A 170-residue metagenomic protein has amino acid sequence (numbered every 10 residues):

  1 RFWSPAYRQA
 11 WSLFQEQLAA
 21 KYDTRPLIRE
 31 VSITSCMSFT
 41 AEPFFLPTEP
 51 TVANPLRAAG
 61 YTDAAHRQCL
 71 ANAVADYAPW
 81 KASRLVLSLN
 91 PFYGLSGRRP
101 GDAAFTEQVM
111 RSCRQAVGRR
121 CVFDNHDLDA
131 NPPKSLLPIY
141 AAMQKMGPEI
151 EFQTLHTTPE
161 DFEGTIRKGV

Functional and structural regions predicted by a protein language model:
R1, F39-A58: Aromatic- and acidic-residue-enriched segments that line the glycan-binding/catalytic groove of carbohydrate-active
R1-Q9, A58-A64, H156: The substrate-binding groove and active-site-proximal loops of carbohydrate-active enzymes, especially glycoside
F2-I33, R67-D76: An active-site-proximal structural segment forming one wall of the substrate-binding cleft that immediately precedes
Q15-A19, L70-A78, T106-M110, L136-Y140 (+1 more regions): Generic structural signal for well-ordered alpha-helices, preferentially at hydrophobic/aromatic core positions
T24-E30, K81-L85, G118-R119: Loop/turn elements at helix/coil->beta-strand transitions in domains of secreted/extracellular proteins
I33-S35, L87-P91, N125-D127, T154-H156: A cross-domain feature marking catalytic cores of carbohydrate-active enzymes and several ubiquitous metabolic/repair
T51-L85: Active-site neighborhood of glycoside hydrolase catalytic domains
R114-V170: Substrate-binding cleft of secreted/luminal carbohydrate-active enzymes
